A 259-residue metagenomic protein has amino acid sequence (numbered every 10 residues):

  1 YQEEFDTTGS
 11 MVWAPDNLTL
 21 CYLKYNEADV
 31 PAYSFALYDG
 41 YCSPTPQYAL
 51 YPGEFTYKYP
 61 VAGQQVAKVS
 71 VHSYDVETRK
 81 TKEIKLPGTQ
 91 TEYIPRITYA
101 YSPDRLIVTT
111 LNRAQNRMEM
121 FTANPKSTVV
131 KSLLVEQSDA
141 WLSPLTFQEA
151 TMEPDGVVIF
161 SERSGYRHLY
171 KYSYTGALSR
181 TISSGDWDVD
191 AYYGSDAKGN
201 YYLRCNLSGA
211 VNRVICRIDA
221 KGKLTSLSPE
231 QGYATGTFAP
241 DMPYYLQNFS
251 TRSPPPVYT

Functional and structural regions predicted by a protein language model:
Y1, K82-L86, K131-L134, S138-A140 (+2 more regions): A short beta-strand motif characteristic of beta-propeller blades
Y1-V12, T19-E83: Predominantly five- to eight-bladed beta-propeller fold
G9-V12, C21-E27, V61-Q65, Y99-Y101 (+8 more regions): Beta-strand C-termini and the immediately following turn/loop, strongest in propeller blades
L18-Y25, V30-P31, K68-S70, Y93-T98 (+6 more regions): Non-catalytic accessory segments flanking enzyme active sites
V69, R79, N116-M118, T128 (+4 more regions): Repetitive beta-architecture junctions, highlighting loop-to-beta-strand starts across blade-like repeats
V76-R79, N124-T128, S173-G176, D219-G222: Short loop/turn segments that connect beta-strands within beta-propeller blades
